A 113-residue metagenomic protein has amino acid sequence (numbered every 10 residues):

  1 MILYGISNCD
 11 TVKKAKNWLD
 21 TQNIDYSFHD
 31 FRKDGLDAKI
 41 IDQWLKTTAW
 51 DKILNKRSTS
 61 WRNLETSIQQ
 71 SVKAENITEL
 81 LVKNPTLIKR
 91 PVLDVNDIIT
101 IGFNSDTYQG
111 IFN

Functional and structural regions predicted by a protein language model:
M1-Q22, Y26-F31: Local sequence-structure signature of Cys/Sec-based thiol-disulfide redox active-site neighborhoods
F31-N113: Thiol/selenol-based redox catalytic cores and closely related redox-interacting motifs
